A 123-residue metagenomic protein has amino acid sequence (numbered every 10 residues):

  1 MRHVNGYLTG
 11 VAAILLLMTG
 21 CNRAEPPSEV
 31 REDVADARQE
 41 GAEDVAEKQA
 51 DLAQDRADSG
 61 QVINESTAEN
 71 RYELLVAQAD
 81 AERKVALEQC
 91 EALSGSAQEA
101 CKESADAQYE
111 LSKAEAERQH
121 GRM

Functional and structural regions predicted by a protein language model:
M1-G10: Bacterial N-terminal signal peptides that target proteins for export
T9-A12, E40: N-terminal hydrophobic alpha-helix used for membrane targeting or insertion
C21-E25: Bacterial signal peptide processing site
P26-R38: N-terminal propeptides/low-complexity segments immediately following signal peptides in secreted or periplasmic proteins
E29, E40, D44-E47, D51-R122: Surface-exposed, polar/charged faces of alpha-helical domains in mature secreted/periplasmic/lumenal proteins
